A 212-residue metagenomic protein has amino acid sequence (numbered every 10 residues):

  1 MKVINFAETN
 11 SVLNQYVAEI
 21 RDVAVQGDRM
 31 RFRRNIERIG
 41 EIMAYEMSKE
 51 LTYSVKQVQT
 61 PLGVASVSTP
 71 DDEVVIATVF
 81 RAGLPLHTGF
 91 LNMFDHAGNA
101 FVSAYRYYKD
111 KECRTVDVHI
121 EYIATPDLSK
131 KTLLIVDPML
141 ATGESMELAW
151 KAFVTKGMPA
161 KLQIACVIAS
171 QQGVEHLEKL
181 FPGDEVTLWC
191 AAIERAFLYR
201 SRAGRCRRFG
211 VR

Functional and structural regions predicted by a protein language model:
M1-R212: PRPP-associated nucleotide enzymes
